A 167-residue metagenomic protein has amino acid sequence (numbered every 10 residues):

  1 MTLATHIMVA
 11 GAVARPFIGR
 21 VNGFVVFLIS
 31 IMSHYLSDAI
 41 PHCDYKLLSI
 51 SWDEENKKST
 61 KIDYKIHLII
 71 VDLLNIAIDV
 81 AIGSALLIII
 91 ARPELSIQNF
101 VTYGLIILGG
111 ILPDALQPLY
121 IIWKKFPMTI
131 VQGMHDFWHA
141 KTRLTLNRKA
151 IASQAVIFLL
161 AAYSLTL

Functional and structural regions predicted by a protein language model:
M1-L167: N-terminal membrane-targeting hydrophobic helices
